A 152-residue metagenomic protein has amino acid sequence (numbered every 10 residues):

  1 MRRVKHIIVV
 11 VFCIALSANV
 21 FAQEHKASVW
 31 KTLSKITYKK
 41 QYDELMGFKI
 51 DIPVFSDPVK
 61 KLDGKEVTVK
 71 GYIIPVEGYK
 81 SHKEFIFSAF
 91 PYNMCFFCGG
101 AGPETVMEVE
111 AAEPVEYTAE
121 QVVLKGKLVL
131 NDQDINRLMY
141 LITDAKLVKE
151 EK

Functional and structural regions predicted by a protein language model:
M1-I8: Bacterial N-terminal signal peptides that target proteins for export
V9-V10, V20: Cleavable N-terminal signal peptides
C13-I14: Short, linear, compositionally biased motifs with a strong N-terminal bias
A22-K152: OB-fold and OB-like single-stranded nucleic-acid-recognition modules and their adjacent interaction interfaces
